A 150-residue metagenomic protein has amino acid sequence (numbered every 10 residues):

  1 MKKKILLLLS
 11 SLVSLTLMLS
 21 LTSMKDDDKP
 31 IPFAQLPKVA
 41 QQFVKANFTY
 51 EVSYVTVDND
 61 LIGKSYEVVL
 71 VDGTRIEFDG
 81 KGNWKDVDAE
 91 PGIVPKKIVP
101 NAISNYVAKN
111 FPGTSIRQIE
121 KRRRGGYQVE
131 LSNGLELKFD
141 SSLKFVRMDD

Functional and structural regions predicted by a protein language model:
M1-D28: Bacterial Sec-dependent N-terminal signal peptides
K25-D150: Interaction-mediating elements
